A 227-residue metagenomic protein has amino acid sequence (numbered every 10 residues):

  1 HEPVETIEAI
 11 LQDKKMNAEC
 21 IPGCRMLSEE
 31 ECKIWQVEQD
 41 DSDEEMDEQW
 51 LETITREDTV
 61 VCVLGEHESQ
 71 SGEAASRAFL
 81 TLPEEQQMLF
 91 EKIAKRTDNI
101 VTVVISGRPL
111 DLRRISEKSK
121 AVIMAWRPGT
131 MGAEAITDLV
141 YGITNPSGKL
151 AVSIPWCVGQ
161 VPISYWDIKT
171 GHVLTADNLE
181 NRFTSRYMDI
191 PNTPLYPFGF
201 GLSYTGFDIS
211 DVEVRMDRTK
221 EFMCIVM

Functional and structural regions predicted by a protein language model:
H1, G23-D47, E73-A78: Acidic/histidine-rich helix-loop elements that form or flank divalent-metal/phosphate-binding sites at the catalytic
H1-V4, E8-K14, I21, S28-K33 (+1 more regions): Secreted, periplasmic, or luminal enzymes acting at the cell surface/secretory milieu
M16, K95-I100, K118-K120: A short helix->loop->beta-strand "cap" motif at the edges of active sites that frequently abuts
T53-I54, I115: Structural alpha-helical scaffold elements that stabilize or flank donor/cofactor-binding regions in carbohydrate
E57: An anion/phosphate-binding loop that grips the pyrophosphate of nucleotide cofactors and donors
L64-E84: Glycine/threonine-rich flexible loop motifs
Q86-F90, I100-T102, V122, I136: Extended, hydrophobic alpha-helical segments in both membrane/secreted and soluble proteins
